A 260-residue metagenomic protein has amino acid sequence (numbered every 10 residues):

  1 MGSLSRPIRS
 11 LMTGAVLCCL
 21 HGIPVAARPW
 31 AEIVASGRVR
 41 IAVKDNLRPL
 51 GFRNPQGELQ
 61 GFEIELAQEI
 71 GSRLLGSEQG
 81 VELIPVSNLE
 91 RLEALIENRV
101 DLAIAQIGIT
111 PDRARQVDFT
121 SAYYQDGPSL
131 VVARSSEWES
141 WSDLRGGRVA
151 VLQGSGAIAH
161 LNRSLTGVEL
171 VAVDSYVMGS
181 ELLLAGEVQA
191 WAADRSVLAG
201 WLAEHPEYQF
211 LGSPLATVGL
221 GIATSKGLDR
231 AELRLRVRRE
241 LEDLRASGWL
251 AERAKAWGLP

Functional and structural regions predicted by a protein language model:
P29, G156-V173, P206, F210-P214 (+1 more regions): Ligand-binding clefts/hinges and TM-proximal coupling segments of bilobed small-molecule sensing domains
G37-G61: Short glycine-rich His-centered loop
V39-R40, Q79, E97-A105, L184-V197: Alpha-to-beta junction loops
D45-N46, Y124-V132, M178, R195 (+2 more regions): Periplasmic-binding protein-like
P55-L75: Short, polar/charged alpha-helical segment
Q68, S72, G76, G80-D143 (+1 more regions): Acidic, polar ligand-binding/catalytic clefts
I70, L95-I96, L144, L183-L184 (+2 more regions): Hydrophobic residues within well-ordered alpha-helices
E78-S87, V151, V168-S175: Short beta-strand-to-loop elements that line the ligand-binding cleft of bilobed periplasmic-binding protein-like
